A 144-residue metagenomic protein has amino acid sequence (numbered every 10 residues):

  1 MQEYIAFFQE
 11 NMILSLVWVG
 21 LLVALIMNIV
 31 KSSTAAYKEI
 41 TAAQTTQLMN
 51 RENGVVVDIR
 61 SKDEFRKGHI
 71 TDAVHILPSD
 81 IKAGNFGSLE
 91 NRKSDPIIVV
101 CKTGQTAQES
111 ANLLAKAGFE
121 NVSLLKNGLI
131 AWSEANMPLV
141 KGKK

Functional and structural regions predicted by a protein language model:
M1-E39, L48, G54, K62-P96 (+1 more regions): Rhodanese-like catalytic fold shared by cysteine-dependent sulfurtransferases and DSP/PTP-type phosphatases
T45: Short, solvent-exposed loop/turn elements at beta->coil junctions and helix N-caps that rim active or binding pockets
